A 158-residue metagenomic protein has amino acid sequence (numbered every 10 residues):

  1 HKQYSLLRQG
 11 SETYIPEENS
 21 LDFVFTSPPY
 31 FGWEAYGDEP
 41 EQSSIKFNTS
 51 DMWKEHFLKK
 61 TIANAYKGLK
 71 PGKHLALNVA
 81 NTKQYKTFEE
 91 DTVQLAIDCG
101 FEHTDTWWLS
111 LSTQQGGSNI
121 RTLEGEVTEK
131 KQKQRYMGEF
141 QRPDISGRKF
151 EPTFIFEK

Functional and structural regions predicted by a protein language model:
H1-Y4: Short, conserved SAM-binding/catalytic segment of Class I S-adenosyl-L-methionine-dependent methyltransferases
L7-R8, T13-N19, K67: Short conserved loop adjoining the S-adenosyl-L-methionine
Y14, S20-T61, K83: Mobile active-site "lid"/loop adjacent to the S-adenosyl-L-methionine
L58-Y66, E89-V93: Generic structural signal for well-ordered alpha-helices, preferentially at hydrophobic/aromatic core positions
N64, L69-L75: Short glycine-dipeptide loop
K83-K158: Class I S-adenosyl-L-methionine
